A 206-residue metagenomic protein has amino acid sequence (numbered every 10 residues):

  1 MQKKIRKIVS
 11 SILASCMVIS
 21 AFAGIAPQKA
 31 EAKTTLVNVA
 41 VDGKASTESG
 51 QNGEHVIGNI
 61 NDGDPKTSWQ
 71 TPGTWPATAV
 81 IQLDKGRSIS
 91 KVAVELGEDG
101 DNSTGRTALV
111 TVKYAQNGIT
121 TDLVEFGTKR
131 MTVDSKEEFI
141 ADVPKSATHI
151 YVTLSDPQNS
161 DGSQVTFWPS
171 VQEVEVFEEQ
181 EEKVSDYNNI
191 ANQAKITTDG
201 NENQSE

Functional and structural regions predicted by a protein language model:
M1-I12: Bacterial Sec-dependent N-terminal signal peptides
Q2-K4, V18-I19, K136-F139: A generic local structural motif
K3-K4, G43, G63, A194: Compositionally biased, low-complexity segments enriched in small residues
S10-A21: Secretory targeting and sorting signals
I19-T35: Sec-dependent signal peptide cleavage junction
K33-T34, S49, D62-L123, E137-S205: Aromatic, loop-rich ligand-recognition surfaces of beta-strand-rich domains
V39-G58, D199-Q204: Flexible, small-residue-rich N-terminal segments that precede or flank a structured functional core
L123-T132: Solvent-exposed serine/threonine-rich low-complexity stretches and specific carbohydrate-binding patches
